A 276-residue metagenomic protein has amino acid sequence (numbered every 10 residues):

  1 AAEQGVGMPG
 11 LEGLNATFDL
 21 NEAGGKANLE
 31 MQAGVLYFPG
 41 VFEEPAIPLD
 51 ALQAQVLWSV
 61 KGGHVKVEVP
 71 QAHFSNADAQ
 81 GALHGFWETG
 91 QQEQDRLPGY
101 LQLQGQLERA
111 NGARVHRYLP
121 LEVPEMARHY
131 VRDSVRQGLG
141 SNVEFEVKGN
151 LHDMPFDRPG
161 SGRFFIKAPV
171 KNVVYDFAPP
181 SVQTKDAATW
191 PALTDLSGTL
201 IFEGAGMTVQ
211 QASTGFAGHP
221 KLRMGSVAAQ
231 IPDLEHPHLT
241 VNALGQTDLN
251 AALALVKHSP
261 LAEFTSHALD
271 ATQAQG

Functional and structural regions predicted by a protein language model:
A1-G5, A16-F18, N28-A77, Y100-P159 (+2 more regions): Extended amphipathic, helix-rich lipid-handling scaffolds
V6-M8, S75-Q80, H219-K221: Solvent-exposed loop/turn segments connecting transmembrane beta-strands in outer-membrane beta-barrel proteins
L11-G13: Active-site pocket-lining segments that scaffold enzyme catalytic pockets across diverse folds
N21-A23, K61, E203: Structural motif
G24-N28, H64-K66, G206-Q210: Repeated loop/turn-to-beta-strand initiation elements of outer-membrane beta-barrel proteins
V67-V69, Q80-A82, N142, V209-Q211 (+1 more regions): Hydrophobic residues on conserved beta-strands that form the core of alpha/beta folds
T184-K185: Extended beta-strand-rich architecture
L200: Acidic/polar, compositionally biased interaction segments
